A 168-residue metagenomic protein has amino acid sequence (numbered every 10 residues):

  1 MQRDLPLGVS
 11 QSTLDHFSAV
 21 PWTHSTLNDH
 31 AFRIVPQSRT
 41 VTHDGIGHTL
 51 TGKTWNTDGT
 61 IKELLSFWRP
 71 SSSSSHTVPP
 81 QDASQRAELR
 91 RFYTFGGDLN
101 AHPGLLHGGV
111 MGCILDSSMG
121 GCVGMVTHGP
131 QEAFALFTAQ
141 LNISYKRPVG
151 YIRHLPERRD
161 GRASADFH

Functional and structural regions predicted by a protein language model:
M1-Y151, A163-H168: Terminal targeting signals and extreme-terminal segments of soluble enzymes
Y151-R159: A structural-propensity feature for long, helix-poor, extended segments
